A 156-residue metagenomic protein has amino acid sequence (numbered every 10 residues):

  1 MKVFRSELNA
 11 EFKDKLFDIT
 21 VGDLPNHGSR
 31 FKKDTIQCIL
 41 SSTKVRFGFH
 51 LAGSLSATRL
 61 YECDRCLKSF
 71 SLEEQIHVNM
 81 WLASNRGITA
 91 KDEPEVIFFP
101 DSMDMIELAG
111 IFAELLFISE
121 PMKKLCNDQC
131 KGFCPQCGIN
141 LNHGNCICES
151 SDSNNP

Functional and structural regions predicted by a protein language model:
M1-P156: Acidic and generally charged, gly/proline-rich low-complexity regions
